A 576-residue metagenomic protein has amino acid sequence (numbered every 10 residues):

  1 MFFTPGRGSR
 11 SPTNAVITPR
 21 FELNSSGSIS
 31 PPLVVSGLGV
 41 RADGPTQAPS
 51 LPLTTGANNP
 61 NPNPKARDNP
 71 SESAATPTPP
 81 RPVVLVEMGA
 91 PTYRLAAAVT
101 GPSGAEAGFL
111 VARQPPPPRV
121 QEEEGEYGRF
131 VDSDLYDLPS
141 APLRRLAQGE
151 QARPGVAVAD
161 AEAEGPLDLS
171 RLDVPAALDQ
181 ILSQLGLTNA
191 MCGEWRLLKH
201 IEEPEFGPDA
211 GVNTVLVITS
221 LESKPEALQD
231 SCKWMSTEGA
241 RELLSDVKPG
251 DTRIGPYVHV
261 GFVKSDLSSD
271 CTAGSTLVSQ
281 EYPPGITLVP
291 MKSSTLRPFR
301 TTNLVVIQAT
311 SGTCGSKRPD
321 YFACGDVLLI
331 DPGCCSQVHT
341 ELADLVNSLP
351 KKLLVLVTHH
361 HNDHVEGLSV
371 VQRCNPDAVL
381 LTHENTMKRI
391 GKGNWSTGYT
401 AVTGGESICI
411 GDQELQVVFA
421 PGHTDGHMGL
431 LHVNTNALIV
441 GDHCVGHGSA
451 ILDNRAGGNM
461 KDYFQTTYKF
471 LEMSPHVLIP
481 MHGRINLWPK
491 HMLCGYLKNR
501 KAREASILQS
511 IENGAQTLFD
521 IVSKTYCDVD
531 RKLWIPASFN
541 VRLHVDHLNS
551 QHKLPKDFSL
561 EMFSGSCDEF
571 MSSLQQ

Functional and structural regions predicted by a protein language model:
F2-G6, E22, G37-G39, S103-T188 (+2 more regions): Conserved Nudix-box catalytic region and its N-terminal flanking loop in Nudix hydrolases and closely related
G39, K65, E72, T76-A96: Acidic, metal-coordinating catalytic segment for phosphate/diphosphate chemistry, firing primarily on the Nudix
Y136-P139, F322-L329, C334-S336, E414-Q509: Metallo-beta-lactamase
T188-H200: A short coil-to-beta-strand element that immediately follows conserved catalytic motifs
L198-G239, T252, Y257-V260: Active-site-adjacent beta-strand/loop module that shapes the phosphate/pyrophosphate-binding cleft
C271-S348, G429-G441: Conserved beta-strand hairpin/beta-sheet module of binuclear metal-dependent hydrolase folds, prominently
R300, C334-G411: Active-site HxH/HxHxD metal-binding segment of metal-dependent hydrolases
Q509-Q576: C-terminal regulatory/interaction regions
